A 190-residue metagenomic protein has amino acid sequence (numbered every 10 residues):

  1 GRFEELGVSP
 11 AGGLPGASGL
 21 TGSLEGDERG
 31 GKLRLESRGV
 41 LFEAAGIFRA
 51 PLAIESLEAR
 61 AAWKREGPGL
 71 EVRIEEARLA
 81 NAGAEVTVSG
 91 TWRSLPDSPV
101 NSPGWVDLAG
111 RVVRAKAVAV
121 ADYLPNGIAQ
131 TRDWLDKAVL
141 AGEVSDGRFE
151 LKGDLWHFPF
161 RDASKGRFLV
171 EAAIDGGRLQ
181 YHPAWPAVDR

Functional and structural regions predicted by a protein language model:
G1-A11, G22-G30, R34-A82, W105-L179: Extended amphipathic, helix-rich lipid-handling scaffolds
A11-G12, E85, P183-A184: A short acidic (Asp/Glu
L20, E85-T87: Short, surface-exposed coil-to-beta transition loops
E28, P96-D97: Short acidic-glycine loop/turn motifs at beta-strand connectors
N101-P103: Secretory-pathway-linked proteins and extracytosolic
R178-R190: Short, intrinsically disordered, charge-balanced linker/junction segments flanking boundaries in proteins
